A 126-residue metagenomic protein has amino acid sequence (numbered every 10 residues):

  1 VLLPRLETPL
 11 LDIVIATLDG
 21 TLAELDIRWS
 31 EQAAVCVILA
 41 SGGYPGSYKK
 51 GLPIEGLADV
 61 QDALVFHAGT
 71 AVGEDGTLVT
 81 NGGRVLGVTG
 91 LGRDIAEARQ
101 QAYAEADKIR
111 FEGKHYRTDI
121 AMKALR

Functional and structural regions predicted by a protein language model:
V1-D62, G73: Active-site "cap" helix and flanking loop/linker of ATP-utilizing ligase/carboxylase catalytic domains
P4, E55, L64-A71, E112-H115 (+1 more regions): Beta-strand->loop->alpha-helix junctions that form or flank phosphate-binding loops in nucleotide-handling enzymes
T17-D19, D62-H67, R93-I95, Y116-R117: Short, surface-exposed, polar/charged, turn-prone segments marking secondary-structure boundaries
L39-A40, H67, G90, M122: Hydrophobic side chains in beta-strands
I54-G69, V88, A96, A102: RNase H-like, Mg2+-dependent phosphodiesterase core, and more generally RNA phosphate-backbone-engaging helix-loop
G73-D75, V79-R126: Generic C-terminus detector
